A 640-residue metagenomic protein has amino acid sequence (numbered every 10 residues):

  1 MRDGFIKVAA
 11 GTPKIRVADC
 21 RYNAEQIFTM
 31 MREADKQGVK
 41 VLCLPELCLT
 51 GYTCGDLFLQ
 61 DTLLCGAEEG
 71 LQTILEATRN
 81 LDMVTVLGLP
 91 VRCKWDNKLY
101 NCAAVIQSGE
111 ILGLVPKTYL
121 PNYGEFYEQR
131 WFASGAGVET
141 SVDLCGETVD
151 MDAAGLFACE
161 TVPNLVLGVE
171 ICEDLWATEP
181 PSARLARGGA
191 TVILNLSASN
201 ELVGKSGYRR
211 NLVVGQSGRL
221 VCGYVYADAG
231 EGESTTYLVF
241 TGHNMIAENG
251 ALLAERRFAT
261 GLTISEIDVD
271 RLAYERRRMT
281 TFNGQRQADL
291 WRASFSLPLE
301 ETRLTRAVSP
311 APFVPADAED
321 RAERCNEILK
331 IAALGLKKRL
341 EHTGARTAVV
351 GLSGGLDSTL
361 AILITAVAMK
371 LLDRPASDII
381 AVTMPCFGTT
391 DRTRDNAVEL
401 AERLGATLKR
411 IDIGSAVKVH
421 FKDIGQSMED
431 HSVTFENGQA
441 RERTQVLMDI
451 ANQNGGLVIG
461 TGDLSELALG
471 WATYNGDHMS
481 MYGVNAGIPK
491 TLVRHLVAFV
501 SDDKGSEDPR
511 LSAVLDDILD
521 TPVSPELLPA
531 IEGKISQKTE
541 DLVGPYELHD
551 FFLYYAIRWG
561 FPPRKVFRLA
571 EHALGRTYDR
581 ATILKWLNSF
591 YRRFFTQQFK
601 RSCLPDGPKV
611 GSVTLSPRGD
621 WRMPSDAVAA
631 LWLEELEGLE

Functional and structural regions predicted by a protein language model:
M1-V349, V367-A376, L408: Enzyme catalytic cores with a strong preference for nitrogen-chemistry domains
I6, N23, P163-L165, C222 (+4 more regions): ATP/NTP-dependent adenylation/nucleotidyl-transfer catalytic domains that generate, transfer, or process NMP-activated
